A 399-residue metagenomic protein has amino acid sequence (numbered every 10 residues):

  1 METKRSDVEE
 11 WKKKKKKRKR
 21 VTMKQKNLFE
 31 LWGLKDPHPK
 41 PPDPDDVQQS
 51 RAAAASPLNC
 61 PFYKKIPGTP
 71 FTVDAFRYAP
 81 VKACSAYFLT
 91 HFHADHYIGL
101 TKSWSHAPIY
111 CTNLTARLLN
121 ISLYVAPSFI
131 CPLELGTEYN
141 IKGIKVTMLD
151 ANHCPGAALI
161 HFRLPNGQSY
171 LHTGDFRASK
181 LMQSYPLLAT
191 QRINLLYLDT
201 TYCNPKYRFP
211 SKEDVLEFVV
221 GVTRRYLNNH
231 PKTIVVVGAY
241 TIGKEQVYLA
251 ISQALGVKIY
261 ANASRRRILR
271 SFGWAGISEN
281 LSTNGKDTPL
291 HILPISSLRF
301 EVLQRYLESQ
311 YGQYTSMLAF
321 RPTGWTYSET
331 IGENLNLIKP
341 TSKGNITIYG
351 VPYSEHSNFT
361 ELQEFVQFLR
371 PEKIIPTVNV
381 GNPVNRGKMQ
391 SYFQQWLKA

Functional and structural regions predicted by a protein language model:
M1-A86, S105-S169, T173-A399: Acidic/His-rich, metal-assisted hydrolase cores and their charged scaffolds
S85-D95: Metallo-beta-lactamase
Y97-I98, L181: Short N-terminal helix/helix-N-cap motif within the alpha/beta-hydrolase-1
I98-W104: Metal-dependent catalytic neighborhoods of phosphoester/phosphodiester hydrolases
